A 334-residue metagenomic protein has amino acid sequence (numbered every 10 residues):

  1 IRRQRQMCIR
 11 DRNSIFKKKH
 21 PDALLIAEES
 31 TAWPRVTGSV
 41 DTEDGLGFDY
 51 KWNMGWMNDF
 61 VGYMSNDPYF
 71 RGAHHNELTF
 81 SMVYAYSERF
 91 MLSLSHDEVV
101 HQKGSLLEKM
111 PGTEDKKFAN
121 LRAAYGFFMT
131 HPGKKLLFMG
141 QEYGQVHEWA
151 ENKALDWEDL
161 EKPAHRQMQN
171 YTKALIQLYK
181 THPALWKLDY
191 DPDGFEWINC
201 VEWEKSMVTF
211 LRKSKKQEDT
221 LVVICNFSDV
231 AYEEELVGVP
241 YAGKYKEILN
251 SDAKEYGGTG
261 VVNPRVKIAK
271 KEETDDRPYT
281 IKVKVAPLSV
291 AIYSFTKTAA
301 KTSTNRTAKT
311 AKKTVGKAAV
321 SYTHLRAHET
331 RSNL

Functional and structural regions predicted by a protein language model:
Q4-R12, Y322-T330: Conserved small/polar residues in nucleotide/adenosyl-binding loops
Q6, R10-E151, K180-W186, Y190 (+2 more regions): Conserved alpha/beta catalytic core and glycan-binding cleft of carbohydrate-active enzymes
L107-K116, D156-R166, R277-K282: Active-site rim elements
L155, L160, A164-Q169, L175-Q177 (+1 more regions): C-terminal accessory region downstream of the catalytic core in glycan-modifying enzymes
V266-A299: C-terminal beta-strand-rich structural cap/linker in extracellular carbohydrate-active enzymes
A299-R326: Intrinsically disordered, polybasic Lys/Arg-rich low-complexity tracts
L334: Cytosolic catalytic cores of cyclic-nucleotide second-messenger enzymes
